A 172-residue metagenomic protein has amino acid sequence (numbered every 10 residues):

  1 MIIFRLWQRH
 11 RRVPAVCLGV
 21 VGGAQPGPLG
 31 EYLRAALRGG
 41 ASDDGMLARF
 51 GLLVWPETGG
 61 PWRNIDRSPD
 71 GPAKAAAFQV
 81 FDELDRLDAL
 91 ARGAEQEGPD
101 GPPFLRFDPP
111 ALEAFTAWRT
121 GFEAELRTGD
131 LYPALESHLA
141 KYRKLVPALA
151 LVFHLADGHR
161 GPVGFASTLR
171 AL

Functional and structural regions predicted by a protein language model:
M1-L172: Phosphate-handling catalytic cores of nucleic-acid transaction enzymes
